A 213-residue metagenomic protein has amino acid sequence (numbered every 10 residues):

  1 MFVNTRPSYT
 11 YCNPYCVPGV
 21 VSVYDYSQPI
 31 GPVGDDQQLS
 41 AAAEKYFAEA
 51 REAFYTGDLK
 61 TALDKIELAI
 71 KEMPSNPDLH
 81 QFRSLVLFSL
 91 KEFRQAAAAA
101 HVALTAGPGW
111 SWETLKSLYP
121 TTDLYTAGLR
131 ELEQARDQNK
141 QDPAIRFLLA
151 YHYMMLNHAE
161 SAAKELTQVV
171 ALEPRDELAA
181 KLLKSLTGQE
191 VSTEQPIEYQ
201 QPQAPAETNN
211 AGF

Functional and structural regions predicted by a protein language model:
M1-D36: Low-complexity segments
V33-E72, E131, Q138, I145-M155: Alpha-helical segment of the N-proximal tetratricopeptide repeat
A42, N76, W110, D142 (+2 more regions): Residue-level recognition of tetratricopeptide repeat
F47, R51-F54, E67, F93-R146: Alpha-helical adaptor scaffolds
L59, F93-R94, A159, D176: TPR-repeat structural position
